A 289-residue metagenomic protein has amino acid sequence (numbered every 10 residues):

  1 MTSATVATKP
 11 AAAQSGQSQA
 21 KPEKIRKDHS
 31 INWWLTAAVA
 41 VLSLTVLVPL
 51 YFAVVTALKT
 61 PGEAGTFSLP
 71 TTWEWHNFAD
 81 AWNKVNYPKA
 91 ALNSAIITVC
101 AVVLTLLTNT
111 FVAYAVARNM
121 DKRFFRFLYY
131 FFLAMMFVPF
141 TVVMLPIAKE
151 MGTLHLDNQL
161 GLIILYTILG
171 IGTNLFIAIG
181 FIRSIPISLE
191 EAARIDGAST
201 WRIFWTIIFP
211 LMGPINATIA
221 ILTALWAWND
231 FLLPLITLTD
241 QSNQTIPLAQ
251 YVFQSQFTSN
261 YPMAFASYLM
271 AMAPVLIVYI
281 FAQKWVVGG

Functional and structural regions predicted by a protein language model:
M1-Q19: Short, intrinsically disordered terminal tails adjacent to the first/last structured region
P22-L35: A detector for short, charged/polar N-terminal pre-domain segments
N32-G289: A structural signal for multi-pass alpha-helical bundles of membrane permease subunits that mediate small-molecule
